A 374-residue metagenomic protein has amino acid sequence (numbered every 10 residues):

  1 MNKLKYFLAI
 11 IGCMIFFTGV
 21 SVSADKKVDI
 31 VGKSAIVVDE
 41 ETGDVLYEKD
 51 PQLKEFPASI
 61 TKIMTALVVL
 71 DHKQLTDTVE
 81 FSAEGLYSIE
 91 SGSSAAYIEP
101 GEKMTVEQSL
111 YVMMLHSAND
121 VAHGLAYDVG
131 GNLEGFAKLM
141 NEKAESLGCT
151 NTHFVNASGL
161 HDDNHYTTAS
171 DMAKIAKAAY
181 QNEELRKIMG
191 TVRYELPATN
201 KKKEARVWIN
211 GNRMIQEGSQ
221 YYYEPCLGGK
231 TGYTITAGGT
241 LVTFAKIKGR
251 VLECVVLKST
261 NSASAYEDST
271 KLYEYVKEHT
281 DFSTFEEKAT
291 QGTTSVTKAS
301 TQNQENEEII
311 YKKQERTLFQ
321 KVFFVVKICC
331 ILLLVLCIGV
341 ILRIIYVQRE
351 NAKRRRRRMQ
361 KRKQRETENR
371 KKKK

Functional and structural regions predicted by a protein language model:
M1-L8: Bacterial N-terminal signal peptides that target proteins for export
K3, V20-A24, T301: Compositionally biased regions
K5, E107, F323-K327: Alpha-helical transmembrane segments of integral membrane proteins
A9-T18: Bacterial N-terminal signal peptides
G19-S170, K174-E183, I247: Active-site-adjacent loops and short helices of periplasmic peptidoglycan-processing enzymes
C149-H153, A157, H161-K374: Domain-terminus/edge residues, biased toward the C-terminal soluble/receptor-binding domains of extracytoplasmic
